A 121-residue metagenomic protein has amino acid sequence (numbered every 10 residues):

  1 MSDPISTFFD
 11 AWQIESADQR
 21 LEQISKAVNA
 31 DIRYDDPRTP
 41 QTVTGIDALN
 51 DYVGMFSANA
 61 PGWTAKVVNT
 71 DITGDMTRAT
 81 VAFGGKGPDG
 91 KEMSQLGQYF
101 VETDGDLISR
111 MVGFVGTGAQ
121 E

Functional and structural regions predicted by a protein language model:
M1-E121: C-terminal and inter-domain tail/linker signature
